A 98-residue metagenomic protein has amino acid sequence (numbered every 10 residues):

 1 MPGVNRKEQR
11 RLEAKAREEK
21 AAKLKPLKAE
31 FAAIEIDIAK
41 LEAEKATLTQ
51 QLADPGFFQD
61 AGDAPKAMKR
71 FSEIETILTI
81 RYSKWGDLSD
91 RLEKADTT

Functional and structural regions predicted by a protein language model:
M1-T98: Charged, heptad-repeat coiled-coil alpha-helices that serve as long linker/dimerization "arms" in large NTP-dependent
